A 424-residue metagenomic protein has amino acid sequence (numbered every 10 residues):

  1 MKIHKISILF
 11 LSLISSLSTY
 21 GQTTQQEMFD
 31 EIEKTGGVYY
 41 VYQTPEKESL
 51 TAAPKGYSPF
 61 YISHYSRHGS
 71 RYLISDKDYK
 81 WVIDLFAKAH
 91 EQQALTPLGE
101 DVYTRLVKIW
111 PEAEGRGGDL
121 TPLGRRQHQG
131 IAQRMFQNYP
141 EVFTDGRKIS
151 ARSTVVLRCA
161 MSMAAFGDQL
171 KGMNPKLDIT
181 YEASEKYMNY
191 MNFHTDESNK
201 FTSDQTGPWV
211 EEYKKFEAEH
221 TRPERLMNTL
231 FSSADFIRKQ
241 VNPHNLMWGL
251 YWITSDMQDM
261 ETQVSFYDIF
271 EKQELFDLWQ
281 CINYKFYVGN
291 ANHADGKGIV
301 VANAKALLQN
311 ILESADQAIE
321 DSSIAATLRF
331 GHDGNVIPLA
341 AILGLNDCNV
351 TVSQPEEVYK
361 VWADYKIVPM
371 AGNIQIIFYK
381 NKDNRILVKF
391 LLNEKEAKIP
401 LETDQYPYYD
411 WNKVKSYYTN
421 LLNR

Functional and structural regions predicted by a protein language model:
M1-T24: Bacterial Sec-dependent N-terminal signal peptides
Q22-K148, T154-T327, G331-R424: Signature for phosphate-centric chemistry
